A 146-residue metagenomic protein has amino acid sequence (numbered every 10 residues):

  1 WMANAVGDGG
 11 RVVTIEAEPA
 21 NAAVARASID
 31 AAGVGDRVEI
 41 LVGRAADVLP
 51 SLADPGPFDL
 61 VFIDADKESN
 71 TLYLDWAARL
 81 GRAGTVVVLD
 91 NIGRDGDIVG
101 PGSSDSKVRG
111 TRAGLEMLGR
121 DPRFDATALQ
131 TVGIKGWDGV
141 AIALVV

Functional and structural regions predicted by a protein language model:
W1-V146: S-adenosylmethionine/decaboxylated-SAM
